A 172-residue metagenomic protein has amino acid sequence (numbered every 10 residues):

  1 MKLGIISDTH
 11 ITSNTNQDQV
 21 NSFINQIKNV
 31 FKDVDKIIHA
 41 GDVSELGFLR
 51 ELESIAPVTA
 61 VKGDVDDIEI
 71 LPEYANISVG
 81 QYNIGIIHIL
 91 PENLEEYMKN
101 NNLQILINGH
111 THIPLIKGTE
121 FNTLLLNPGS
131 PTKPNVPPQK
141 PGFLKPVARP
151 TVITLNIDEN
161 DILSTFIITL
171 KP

Functional and structural regions predicted by a protein language model:
M1-E51, I55-V58, D66-D67, L71-E73 (+2 more regions): N-terminal active-site segment of His-dependent metallophosphoesterases
M1-G4, N76-G85, T119-L124, I157-T165: Beta-strand-turn-beta hairpins that frame and shape the catalytic cleft of phosphate-ester-processing enzymes
I5-S7, K36-D42, T59-D64, G85-H88 (+2 more regions): Active-site neighborhood of phospho(di)ester-bond hydrolases with catalytic His/Asp-centered motifs
H10, V65, P91-N93, T132 (+1 more regions): Residue-level detector of flexible, active-site-proximal loop/helix-junction positions within diverse enzyme catalytic
T12, Q17, L49, N83-G85 (+2 more regions): A generic structural micro-environment signature that highlights single residues at secondary-structure boundaries
P57-Q104: Helix-adjacent hinge/juxtasegments
T59, L90-D161: Conserved beta-sheet core of the metallophosphoesterase superfamily
S164-P172: Short, solvent-exposed aromatic-acidic interface loops
